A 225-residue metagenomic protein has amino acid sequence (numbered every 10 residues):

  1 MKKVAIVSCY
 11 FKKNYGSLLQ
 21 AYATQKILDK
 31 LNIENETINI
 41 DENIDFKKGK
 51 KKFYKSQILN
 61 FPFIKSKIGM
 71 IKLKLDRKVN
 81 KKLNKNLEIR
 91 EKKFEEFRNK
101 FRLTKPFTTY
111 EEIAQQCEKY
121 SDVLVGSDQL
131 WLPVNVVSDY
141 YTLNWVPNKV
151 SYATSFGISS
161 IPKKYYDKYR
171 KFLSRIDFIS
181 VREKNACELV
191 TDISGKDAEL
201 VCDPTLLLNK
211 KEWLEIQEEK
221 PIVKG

Functional and structural regions predicted by a protein language model:
M1-K2, V223: Glycine-rich phosphate/diphosphate-binding loops that line cofactor/substrate pockets in enzymes
V4-Y15, L19-K171: Aromatic- and Gly/Pro-rich donor/ligand-binding loops that form nucleotide- or phosphate-bearing donor binding pockets
L103-Y120, Q129, A153-S155, S159-G225: A nucleotide-sugar donor-handling region in carbohydrate enzymes
